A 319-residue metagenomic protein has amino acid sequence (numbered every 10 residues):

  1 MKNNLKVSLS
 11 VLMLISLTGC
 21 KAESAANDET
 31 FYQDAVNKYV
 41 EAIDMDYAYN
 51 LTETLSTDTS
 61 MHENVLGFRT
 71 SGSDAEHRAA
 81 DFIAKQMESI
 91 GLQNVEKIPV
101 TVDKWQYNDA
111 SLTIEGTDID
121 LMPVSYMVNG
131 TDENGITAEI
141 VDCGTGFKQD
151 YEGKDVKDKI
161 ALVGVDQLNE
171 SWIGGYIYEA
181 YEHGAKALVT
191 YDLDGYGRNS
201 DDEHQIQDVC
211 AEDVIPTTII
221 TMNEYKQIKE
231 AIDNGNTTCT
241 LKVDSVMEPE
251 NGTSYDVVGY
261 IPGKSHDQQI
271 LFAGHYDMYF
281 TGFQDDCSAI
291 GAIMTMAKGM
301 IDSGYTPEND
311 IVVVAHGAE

Functional and structural regions predicted by a protein language model:
M1-L9: Bacterial N-terminal signal peptides that target proteins for export
S16-G19: C-terminal motif of bacterial Sec signal peptides marking the signal peptidase cleavage site
K21-A26: Bacterial lipoprotein signal-peptidase II cleavage site
A35, D118-G153, Q207-F283, T295-S303 (+1 more regions): Soluble metallo-hydrolase cores and metallopeptidase-like ectodomains found primarily in the secretory/periplasmic
K38, Y47-N50, T54, D74-Q86 (+6 more regions): Extracytoplasmic/secreted proteins, especially bacterial periplasmic and envelope-associated proteins
K38-E41, D46, N50-E53, T57-I160 (+1 more regions): Noncatalytic luminal/extracellular "stalk/propeptide" segments of secretory-pathway proteins
K148-D155, K159-G197: A conserved hydrophobic secondary-structure block that centers on an alpha-helix together with its immediately flanking
V165-L168, D194-Y196, M247, Y276-Y279 (+1 more regions): Acidic, glycine-rich active-site loops and adjacent beta-strand->loop/helix elements that engage anionic groups
